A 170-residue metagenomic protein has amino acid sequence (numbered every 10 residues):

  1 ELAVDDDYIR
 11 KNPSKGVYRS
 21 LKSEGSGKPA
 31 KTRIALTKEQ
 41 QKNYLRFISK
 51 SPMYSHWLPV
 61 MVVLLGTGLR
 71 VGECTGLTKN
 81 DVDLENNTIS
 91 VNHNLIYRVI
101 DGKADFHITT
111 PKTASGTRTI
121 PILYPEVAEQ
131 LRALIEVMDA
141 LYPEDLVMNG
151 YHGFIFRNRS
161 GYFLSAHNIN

Functional and structural regions predicted by a protein language model:
E1-A3, V17, I122: Non-catalytic DNA-binding core/recognition domains of DNA-processing enzymes
E1-V4, P13, G153-I155: Short, Lys/Arg-enriched alpha-helical recognition elements, typified by the DNA-recognition helix
V4-R10, A133-E136: Arg/Lys-rich amphipathic alpha helix in sigma70-family domain 2
I9, K15-V71, T75-L77, E85 (+2 more regions): Basic, Lys/Arg- and aromatic-enriched nucleic-acid-binding interface segment
A30, T88-S90, V99-I100, T109-A133 (+1 more regions): C-terminal catalytic core of Y-nucleophile DNA break-rejoin enzymes
R46-W57, T67, I120, V137-L146 (+1 more regions): Short, basic (Lys/Arg/His-rich) helix/loop patches that form interaction surfaces in the mid-to-C-terminal regions
L95-D105: Compact Cys/His-rich, Zn2+-coordinating modules
